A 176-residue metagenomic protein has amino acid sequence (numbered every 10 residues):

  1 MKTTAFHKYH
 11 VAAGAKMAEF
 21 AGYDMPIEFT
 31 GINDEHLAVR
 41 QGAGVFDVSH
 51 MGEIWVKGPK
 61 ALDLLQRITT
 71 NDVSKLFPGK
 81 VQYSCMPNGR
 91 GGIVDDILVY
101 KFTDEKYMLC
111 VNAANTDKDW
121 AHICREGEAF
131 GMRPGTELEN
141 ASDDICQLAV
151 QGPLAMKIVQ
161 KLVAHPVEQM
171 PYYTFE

Functional and structural regions predicted by a protein language model:
M1-E176: Basic, glycine/lysine-rich polyanion-binding surfaces/domains
